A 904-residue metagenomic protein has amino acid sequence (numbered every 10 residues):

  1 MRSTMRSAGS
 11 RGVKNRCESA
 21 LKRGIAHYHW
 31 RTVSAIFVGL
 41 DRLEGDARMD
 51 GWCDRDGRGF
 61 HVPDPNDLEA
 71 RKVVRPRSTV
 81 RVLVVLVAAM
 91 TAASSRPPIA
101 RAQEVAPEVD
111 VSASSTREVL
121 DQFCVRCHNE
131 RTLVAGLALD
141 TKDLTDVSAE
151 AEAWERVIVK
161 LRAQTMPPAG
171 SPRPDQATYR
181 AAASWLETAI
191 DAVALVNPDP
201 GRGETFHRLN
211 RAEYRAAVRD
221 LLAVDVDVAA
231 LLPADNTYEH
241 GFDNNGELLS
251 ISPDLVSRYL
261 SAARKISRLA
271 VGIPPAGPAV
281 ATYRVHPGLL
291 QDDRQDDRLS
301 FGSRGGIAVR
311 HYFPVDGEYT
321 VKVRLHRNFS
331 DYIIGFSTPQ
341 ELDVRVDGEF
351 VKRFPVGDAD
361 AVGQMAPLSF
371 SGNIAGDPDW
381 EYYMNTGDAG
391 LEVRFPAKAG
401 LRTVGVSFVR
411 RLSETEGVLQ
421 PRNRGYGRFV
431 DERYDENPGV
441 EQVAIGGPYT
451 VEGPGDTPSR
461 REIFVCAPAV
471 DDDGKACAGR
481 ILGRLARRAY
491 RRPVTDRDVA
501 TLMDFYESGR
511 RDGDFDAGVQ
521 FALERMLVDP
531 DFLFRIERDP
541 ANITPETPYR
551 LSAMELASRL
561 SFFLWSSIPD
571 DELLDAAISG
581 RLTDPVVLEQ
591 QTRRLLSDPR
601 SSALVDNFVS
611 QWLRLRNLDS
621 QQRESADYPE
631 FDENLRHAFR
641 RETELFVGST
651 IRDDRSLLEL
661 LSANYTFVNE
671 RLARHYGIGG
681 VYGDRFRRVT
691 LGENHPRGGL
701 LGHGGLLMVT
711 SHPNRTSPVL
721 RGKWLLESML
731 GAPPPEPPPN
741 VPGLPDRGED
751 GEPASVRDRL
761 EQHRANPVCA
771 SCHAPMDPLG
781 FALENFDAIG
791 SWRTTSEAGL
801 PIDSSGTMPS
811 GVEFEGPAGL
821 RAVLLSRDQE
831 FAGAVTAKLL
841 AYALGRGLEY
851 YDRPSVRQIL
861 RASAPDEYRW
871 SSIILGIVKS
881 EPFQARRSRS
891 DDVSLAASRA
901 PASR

Functional and structural regions predicted by a protein language model:
R2-R11, S19, R31: Low-acidity, Ser/Thr- and Arg-rich intrinsically disordered low-complexity segments
L21, L40-L43, L68, L83-L86: Leucine-biased recognition of intrinsically disordered, low-complexity hydrophobic segments
R81-S94: Bacterial N-terminal signal peptides
I99-L137, A149-R156, K160-T165, A169 (+1 more regions): Low-complexity, glycine/serine/threonine/alanine-rich intrinsically disordered linker and propeptide segments
